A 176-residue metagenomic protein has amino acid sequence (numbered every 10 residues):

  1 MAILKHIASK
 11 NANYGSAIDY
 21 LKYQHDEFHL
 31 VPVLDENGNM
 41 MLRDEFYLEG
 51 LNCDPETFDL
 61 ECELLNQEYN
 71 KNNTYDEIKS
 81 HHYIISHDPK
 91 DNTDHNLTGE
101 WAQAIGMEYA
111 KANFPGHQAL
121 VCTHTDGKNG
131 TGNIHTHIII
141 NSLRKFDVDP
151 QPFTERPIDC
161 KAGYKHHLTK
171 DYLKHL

Functional and structural regions predicted by a protein language model:
M1-L176: N-terminal nicking endonuclease/strand-transfer module with a His-rich metal-binding environment and a catalytic Tyr
